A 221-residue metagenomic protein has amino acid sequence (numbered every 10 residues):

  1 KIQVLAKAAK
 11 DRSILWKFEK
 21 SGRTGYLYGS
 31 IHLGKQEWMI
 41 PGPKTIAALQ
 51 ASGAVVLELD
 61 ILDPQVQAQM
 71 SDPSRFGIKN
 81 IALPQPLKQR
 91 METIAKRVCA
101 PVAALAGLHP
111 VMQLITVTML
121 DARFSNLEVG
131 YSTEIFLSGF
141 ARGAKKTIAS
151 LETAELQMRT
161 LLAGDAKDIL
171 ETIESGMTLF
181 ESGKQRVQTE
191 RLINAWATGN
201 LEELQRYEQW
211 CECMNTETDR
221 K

Functional and structural regions predicted by a protein language model:
K1-R220: Structured, acidic catalytic/metal-binding patches in enzyme active sites
